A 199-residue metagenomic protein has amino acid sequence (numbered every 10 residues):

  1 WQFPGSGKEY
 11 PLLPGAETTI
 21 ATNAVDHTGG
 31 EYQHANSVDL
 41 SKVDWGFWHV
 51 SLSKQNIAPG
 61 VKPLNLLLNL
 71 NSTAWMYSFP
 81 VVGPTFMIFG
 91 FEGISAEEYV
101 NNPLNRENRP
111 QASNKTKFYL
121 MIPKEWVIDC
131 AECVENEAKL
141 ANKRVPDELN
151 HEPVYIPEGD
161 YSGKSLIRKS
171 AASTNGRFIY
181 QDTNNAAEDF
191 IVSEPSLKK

Functional and structural regions predicted by a protein language model:
W1-Q181, A186: Solvent-exposed beta-edge/loop recognition patches
Y180-K199: A recurrent domain-boundary module in secreted/ectodomain proteins
